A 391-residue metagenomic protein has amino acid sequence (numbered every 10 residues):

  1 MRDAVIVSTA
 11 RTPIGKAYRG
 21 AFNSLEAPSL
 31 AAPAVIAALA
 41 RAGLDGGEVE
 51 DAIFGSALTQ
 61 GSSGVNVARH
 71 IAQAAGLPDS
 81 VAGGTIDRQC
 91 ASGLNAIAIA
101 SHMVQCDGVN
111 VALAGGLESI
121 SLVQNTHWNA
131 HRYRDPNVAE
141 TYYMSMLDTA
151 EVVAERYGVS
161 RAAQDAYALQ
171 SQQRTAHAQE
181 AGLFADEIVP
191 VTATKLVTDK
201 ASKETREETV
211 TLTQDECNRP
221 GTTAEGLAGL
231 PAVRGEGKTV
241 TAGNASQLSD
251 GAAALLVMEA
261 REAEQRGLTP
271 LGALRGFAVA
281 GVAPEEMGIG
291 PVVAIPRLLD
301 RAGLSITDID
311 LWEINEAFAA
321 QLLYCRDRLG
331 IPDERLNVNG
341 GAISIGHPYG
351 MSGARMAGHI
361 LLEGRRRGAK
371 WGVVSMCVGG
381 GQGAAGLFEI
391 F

Functional and structural regions predicted by a protein language model:
M1-A27, A37, T222-I289, V293 (+4 more regions): Condensing-enzyme catalytic core mediating Claisen C-C bond formation in acyl metabolism
R11-P13, S24-L25, A166-Q265, R328 (+1 more regions): N-terminal extracellular/periplasmic Venus flytrap/periplasmic-binding protein-like
F22-V111, G116-Y133, I188-L212, E285 (+1 more regions): Conserved beta-ketoacyl condensing-enzyme motif
A27-G43, V67-I71, A96, M146-V153 (+5 more regions): Short, well-ordered amphipathic alpha-helical segments that serve as non-catalytic structural scaffolds within diverse
S56-N110, T141-D148, G221-Q247, R328-R355 (+2 more regions): Conserved catalytic cysteine-centered active-site region of acyl-thioester-dependent Claisen-condensing enzymes
I86-L117, A154-F184, A254-R261, R326 (+2 more regions): Active-site-proximal alpha-helical scaffold in enzymes
E151, E187, A193-V197, R275-S344: Active-site pocket-lining segment
